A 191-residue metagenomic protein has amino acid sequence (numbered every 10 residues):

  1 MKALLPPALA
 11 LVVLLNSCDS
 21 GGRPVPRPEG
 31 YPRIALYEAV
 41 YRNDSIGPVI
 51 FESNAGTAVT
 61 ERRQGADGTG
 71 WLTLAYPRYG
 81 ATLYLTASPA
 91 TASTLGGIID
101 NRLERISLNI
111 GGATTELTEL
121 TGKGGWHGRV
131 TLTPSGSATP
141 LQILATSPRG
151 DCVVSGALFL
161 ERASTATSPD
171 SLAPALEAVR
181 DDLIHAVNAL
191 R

Functional and structural regions predicted by a protein language model:
M1-S20: Sec-dependent bacterial lipoprotein signal peptides
A3, G65-A66, P134-A138: A short catalytic or substrate-binding loop motif that flags glycine-/basic-rich loops and adjacent residues that bind
N16-G80, G111-K123, F159-R191: N-terminal targeting sequences that direct proteins away from the cytosol to non-cytosolic compartments
G47-V49, Y79-T82, G136-P140, C152: Short acidic/polar mixed-charge low-complexity motifs
W71-N101: A short acidic-to-branched-hydrophobic micro-motif
L83-S93, Q142, S168-E177: Second-shell loop/turn segments in exported
T86, A157-F159: Residue-level recognition of well-ordered beta-strand positions that form the cores of beta-sheet-rich folds across
D100-V154: Signature of long, low-cysteine stretches enriched in small and polar/charged residues
